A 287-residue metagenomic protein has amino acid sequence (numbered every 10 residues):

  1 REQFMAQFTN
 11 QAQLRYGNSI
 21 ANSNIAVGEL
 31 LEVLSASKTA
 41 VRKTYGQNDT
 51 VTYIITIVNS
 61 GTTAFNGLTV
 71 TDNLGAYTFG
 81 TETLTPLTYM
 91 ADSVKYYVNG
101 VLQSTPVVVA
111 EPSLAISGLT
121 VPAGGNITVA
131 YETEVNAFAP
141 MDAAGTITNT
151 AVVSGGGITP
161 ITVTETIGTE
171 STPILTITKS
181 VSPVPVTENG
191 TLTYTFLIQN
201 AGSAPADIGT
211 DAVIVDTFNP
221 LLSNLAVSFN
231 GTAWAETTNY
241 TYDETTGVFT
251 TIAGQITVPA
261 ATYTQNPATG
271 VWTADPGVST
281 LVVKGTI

Functional and structural regions predicted by a protein language model:
E2-I287: Exported/extracytosolic protein signature
